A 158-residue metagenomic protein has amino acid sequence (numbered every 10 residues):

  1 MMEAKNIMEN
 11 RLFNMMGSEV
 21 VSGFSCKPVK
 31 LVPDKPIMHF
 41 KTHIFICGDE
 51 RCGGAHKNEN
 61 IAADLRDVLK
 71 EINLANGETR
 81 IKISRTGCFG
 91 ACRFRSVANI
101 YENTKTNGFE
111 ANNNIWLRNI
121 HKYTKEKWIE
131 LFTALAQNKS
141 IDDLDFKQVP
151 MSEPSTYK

Functional and structural regions predicted by a protein language model:
M1-N6, D49-D67: Short, charge-rich amphipathic segments
E3-I37, A134-Q137, I141, F146: N-terminal leader/targeting and pre-domain segments
G17-P33, K57-N76: Short, charged low-complexity linear segments at domain edges
I37-H39, N76, R93, E110: A generic structural signal for short, non-catalytic loop/turn and secondary-structure boundary residues
K41-K57, K82-N103: Local cysteine-cluster metal-coordination motifs and their immediate loop/turn environment, predominantly Fe-S cluster
E78-R80: Feature captures the catalytic cores and cofactor-binding loops of soluble hydro-lyases/lyases that act on carboxylate
F94-K158: Short flanking/linker segments adjacent to small metal-binding domains or redox-active Cys/His motifs
